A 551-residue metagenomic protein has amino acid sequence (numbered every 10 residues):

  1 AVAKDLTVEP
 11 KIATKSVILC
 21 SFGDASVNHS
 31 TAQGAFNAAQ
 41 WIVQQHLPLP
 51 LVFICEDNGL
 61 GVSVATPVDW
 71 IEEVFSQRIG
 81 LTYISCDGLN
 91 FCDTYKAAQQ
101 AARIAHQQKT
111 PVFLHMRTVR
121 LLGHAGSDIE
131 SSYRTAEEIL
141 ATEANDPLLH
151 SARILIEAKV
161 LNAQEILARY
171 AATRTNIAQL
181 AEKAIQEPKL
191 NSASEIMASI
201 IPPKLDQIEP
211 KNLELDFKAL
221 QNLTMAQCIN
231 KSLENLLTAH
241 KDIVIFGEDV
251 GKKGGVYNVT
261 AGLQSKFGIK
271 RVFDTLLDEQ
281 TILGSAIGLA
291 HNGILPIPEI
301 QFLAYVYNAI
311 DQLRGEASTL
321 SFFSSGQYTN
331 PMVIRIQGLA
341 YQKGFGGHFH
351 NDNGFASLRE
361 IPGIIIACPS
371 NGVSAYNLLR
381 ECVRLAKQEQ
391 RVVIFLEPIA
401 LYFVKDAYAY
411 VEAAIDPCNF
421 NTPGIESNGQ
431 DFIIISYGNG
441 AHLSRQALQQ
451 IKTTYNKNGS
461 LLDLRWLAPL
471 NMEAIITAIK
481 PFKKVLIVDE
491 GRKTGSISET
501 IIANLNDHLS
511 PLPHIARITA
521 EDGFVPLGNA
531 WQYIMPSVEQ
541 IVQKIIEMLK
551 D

Functional and structural regions predicted by a protein language model:
A1-L19, S26, N37-A38, V43-L49 (+7 more regions): Thiamine diphosphate
G23-D24, D463: Conserved acidic functional residues
A25-T31, L60-G61: Short acidic, Gly/Ser-rich segments with clustered Asp/Glu that frequently serve as metal-coordination loops in enzyme
S30-G34, A65-P67, K96, G255-N258 (+6 more regions): Generic recognition of short, well-ordered alpha-helical segments
H46-Q186, G262-L263, E279, Y328-N330 (+3 more regions): Thiamine diphosphate
Y170, L190, K253: Conserved phosphate/pyrophosphate-binding and hydrolysis machinery centered on Walker-type P-loop NTPases, extending
E187-L190, P203: Alpha-helical interface subdomain recognition
